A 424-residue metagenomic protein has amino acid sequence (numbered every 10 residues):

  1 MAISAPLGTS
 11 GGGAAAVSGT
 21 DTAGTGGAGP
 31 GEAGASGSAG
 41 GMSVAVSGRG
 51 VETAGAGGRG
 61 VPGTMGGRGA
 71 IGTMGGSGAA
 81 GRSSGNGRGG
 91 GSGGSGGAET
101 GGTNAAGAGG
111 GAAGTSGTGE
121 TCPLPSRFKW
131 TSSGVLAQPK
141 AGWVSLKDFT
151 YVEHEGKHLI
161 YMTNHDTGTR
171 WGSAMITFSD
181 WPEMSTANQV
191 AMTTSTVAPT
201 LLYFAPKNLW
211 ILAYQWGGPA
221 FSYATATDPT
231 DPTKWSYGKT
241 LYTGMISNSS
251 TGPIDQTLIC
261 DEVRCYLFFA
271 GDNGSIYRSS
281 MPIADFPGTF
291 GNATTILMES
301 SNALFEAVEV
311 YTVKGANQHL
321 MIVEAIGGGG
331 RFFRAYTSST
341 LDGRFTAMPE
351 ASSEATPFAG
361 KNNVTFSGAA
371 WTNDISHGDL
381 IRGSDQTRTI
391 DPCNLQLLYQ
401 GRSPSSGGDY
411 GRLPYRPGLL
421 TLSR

Functional and structural regions predicted by a protein language model:
M1-E120: Ser/Thr-rich, Pro/Gly/Ala-heavy low-complexity intrinsically disordered linkers and tails of secreted extracellular
G119-D255, I259-A307, T312-A370, S384-R424: Beta-rich carbohydrate-recognition and catalytic domains
D374: Conserved glycosyltransferase catalytic-site signature
H377: Active-site pocket scaffolds in enzymes
